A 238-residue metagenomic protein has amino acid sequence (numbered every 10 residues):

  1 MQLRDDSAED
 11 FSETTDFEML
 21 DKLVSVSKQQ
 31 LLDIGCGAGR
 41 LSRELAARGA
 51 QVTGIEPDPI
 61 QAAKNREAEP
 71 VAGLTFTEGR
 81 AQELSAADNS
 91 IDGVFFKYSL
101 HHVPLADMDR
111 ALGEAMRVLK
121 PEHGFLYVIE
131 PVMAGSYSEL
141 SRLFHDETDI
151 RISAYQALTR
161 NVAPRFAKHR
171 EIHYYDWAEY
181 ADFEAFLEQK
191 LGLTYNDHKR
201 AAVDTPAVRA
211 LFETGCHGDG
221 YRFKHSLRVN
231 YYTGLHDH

Functional and structural regions predicted by a protein language model:
M1-S12: Class I SAM-dependent methyltransferase Rossmann-like catalytic core, especially the SAM/SAH-binding loop
D10-Q29: Conserved alpha-helix/loop element of class I SAM-dependent methyltransferases that forms part of the SAM/SAH-binding
L32, G37-E83: Class I SAM-dependent methyltransferase SAM/SAH-binding core
F95: A conserved beta-strand element that flanks and buttresses the S-adenosyl-L-methionine
D109-E122: A short glycine-rich, Lys/Arg-flanked "PGG" loop and its adjoining helix->strand segment in the class I
F125-S153: Conserved class I S-adenosyl-L-methionine
R151-R165: Short alpha-helix
R165-H238: Conserved Class I S-adenosyl-L-methionine
